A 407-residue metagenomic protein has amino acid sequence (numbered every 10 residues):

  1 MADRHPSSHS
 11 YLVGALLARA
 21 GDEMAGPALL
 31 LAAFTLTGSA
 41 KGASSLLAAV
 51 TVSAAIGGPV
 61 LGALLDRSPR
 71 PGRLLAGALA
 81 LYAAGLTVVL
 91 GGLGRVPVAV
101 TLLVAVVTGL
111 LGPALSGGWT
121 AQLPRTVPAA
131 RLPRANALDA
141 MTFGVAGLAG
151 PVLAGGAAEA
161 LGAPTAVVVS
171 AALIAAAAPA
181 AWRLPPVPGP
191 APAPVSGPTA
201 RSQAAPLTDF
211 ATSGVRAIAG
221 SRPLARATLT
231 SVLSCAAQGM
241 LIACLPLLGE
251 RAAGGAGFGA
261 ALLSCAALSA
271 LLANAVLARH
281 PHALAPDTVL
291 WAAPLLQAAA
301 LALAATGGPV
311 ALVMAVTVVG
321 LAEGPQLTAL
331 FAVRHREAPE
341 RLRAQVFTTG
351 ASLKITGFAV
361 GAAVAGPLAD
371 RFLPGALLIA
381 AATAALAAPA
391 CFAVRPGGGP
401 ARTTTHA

Functional and structural regions predicted by a protein language model:
M1-A55, R216-A266: Helix-loop boundary and gating motifs at the non-cytosolic
S10-G26, V50-A63, G72-L79, V100-E159 (+4 more regions): Substrate-agnostic recognition of the 12-TM MFS/MFS-like secondary transporter fold
F34, V88-G92, T108, A180-A181 (+3 more regions): MFS-fold secondary transporters
T35-L36, D66-R67, G94, R125 (+5 more regions): Membrane-helix boundary and inter-helical linker elements of multi-pass secondary transporters
I56, V60-A63, L75-L81, L245 (+1 more regions): C-terminal transmembrane bundle of multi-pass solute transporters/carriers
L90-A105, A304-V316: Helix-loop junctions at membrane interfaces in 12-TM secondary transporters
V98-A105, G109, R134-P188, A260-C265 (+3 more regions): Hydrophobic alpha-helical transmembrane segments
R125-T126, V167, A172-A200, A283-L284 (+1 more regions): Helix-loop junctions on the cytosolic side of multi-pass membrane transporters, especially the intracellular loop
